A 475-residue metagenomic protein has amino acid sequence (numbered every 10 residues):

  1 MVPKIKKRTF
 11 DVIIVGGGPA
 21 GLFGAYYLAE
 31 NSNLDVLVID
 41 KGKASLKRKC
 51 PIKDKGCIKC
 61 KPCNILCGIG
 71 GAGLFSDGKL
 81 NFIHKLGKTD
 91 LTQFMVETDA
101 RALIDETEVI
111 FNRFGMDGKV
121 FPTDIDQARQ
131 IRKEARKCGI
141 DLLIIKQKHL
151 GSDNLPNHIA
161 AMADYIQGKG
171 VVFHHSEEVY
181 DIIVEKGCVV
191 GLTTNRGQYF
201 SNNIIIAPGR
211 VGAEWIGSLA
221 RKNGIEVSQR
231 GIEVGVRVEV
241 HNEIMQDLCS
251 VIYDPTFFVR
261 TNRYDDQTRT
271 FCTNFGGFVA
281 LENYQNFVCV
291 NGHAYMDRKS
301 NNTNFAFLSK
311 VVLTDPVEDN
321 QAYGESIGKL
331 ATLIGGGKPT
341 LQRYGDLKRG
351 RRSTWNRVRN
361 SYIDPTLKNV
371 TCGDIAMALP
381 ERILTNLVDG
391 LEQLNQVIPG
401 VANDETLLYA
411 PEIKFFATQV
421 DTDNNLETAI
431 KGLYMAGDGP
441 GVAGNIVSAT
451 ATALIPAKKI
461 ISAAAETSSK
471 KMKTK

Functional and structural regions predicted by a protein language model:
V2-G87, D126-K475: Residues forming the flavin
G68-F121: Dinucleotide-binding Rossmann-like beta1-alpha1 core, especially the glycine-rich loop that anchors the ADP
